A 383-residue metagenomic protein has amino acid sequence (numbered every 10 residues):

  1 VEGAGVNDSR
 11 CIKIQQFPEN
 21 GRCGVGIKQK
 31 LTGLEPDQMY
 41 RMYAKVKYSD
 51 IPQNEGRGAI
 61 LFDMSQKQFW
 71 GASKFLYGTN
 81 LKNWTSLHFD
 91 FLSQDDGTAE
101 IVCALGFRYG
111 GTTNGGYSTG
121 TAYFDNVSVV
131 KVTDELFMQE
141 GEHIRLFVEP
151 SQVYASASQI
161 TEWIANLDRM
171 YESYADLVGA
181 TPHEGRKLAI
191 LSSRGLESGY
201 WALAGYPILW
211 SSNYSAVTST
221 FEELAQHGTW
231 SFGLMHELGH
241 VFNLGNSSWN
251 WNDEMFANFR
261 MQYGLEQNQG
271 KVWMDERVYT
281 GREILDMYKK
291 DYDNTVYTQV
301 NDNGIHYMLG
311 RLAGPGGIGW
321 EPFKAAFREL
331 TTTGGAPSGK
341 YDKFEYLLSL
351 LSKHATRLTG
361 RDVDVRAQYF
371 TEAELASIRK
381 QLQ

Functional and structural regions predicted by a protein language model:
V1-E135: Extracellular and organelle-lumenal recognition/adhesion modules and their flexible linkers in secreted
W70-G71, E162-R169, S173, T229 (+8 more regions): Extracytoplasmic/secreted proteins, especially bacterial periplasmic and envelope-associated proteins
M138-M235: Juxtacatalytic substrate-recognition/specificity segment
E142-R145, A180-A189, E237-H240, L265-G270 (+2 more regions): Loop/turn elements at helix/coil->beta-strand transitions in domains of secreted/extracellular proteins
Y174, R282-L375: Active-site-proximal alpha-helical
L177-S192, G245-N250, V272-E276, P322-E329 (+1 more regions): Surface-exposed patches in mature extracellular/periplasmic domains of secreted proteins
S219-R282: Zinc-dependent metallopeptidase catalytic helix centered on the HExxH motif and its immediate flanking segment
A376-Q383: Non-catalytic terminal regions of proteins
